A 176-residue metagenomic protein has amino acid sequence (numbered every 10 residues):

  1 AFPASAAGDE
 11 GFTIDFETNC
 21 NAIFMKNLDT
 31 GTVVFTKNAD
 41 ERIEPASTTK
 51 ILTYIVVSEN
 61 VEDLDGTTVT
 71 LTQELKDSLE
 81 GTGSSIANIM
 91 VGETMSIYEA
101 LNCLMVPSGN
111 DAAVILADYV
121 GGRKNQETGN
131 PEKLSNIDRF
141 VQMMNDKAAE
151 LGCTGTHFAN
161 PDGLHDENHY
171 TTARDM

Functional and structural regions predicted by a protein language model:
A1-S5: C-terminal segment of classical bacterial N-terminal signal peptides
A6-R174: Active-site-adjacent loops and short helices of periplasmic peptidoglycan-processing enzymes
